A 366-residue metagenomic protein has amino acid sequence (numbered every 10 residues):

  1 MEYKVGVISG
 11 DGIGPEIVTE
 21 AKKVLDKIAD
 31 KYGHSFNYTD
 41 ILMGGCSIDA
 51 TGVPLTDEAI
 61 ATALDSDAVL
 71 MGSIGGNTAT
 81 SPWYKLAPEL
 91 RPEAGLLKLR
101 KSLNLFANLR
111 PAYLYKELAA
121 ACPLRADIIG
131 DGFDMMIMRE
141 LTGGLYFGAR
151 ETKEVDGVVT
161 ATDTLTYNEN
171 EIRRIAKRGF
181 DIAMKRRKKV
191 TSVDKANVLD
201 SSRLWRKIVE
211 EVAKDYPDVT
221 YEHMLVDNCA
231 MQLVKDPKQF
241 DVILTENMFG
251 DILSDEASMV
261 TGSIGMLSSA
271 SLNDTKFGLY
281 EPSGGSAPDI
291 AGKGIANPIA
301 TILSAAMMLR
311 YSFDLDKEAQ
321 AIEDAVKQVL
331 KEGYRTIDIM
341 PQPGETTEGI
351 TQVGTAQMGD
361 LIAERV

Functional and structural regions predicted by a protein language model:
M1-V5: Extreme N-terminal starter segment of soluble prokaryotic enzymes
G6-K23, I28-A29, V155-D227, Q239: Glycine-rich phosphate/diphosphate-binding loop of Rossmann-like nucleotide-binding domains
D11-G14, D67, M138, G179 (+4 more regions): Buried hydrophobic positions in well-ordered alpha/beta secondary-structure cores of metabolic enzymes
D26, D30-H34, D65-A68, K101-N108 (+9 more regions): Generic secondary-structure signature for well-ordered alpha-helical cores
G33-D57, M231-L233: N-terminal beta-loop-helix "entrance" segment that forms/cooperates in small-molecule cofactor or anionic ligand
G45-I48, L233-Y334: Glycine-rich phosphate/nucleotide-binding loop
D49-T162, M248-G250: N-terminal glycine-rich phosphate/adenylate-binding segment common to multiple enzyme folds
L141-G143, F147-R186, V190, A196-V198 (+2 more regions): Glycine-rich phosphate/pyrophosphate-binding loop and the adjoining helix
